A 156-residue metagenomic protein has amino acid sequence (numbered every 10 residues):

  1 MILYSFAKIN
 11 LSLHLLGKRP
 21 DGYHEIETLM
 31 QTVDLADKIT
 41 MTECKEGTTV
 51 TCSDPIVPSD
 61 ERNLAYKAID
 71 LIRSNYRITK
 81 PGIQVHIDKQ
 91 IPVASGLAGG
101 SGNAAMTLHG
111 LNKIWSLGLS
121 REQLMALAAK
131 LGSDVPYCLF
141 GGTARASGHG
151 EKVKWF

Functional and structural regions predicted by a protein language model:
M1-S53: N-terminal, positively charged, Ser/Thr/Ala/Gly-biased leader segments that form transit/presequence-like amphipathic
I2-Y4, S12-H14, K18-T28, L117-F156: ATP-dependent small-molecule kinase catalytic core of the GHMP/sugar-kinase superfamily and closely related
S12, T42, T51-S53, Q84-D88 (+3 more regions): Solvent-exposed beta-strand sheet faces enriched in polar/charged residues
T51-S59, K89-A98: A short glycine/serine-rich beta->alpha loop
R62-I91: Helix-rich "cap/lid" substructures immediately adjacent to catalytic or cofactor-binding pockets
A65, S95-R121, L139: DPxDG-like acidic metal-binding loop motif
R73-Q84, L108-L127: Phosphate-handling active-site elements
